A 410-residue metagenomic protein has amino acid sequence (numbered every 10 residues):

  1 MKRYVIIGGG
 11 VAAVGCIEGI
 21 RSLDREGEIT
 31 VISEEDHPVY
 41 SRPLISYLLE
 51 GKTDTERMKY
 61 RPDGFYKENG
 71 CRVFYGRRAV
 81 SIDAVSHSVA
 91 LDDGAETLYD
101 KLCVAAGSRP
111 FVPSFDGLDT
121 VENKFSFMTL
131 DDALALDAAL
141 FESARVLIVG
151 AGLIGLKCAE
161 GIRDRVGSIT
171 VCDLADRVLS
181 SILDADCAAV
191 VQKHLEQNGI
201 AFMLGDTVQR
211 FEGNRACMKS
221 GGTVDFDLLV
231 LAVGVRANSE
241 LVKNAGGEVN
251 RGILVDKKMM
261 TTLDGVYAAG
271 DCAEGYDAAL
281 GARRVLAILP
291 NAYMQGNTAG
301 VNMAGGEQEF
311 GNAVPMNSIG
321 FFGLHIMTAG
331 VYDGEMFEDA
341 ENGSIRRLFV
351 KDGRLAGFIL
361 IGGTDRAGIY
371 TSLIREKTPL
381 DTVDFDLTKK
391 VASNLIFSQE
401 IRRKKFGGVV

Functional and structural regions predicted by a protein language model:
K2, G9, S22, C272-G368: Mid-to-C-terminal Rossmann-like scaffold of FAD/NAD(P)H-dependent oxidoreductases
K2-C71, A159-I182, I369: Beta1-alpha1 glycine-rich phosphate/pyrophosphate-binding loop at the start of Rossmann-like nucleotide-binding domains
R3, V224-E248, F322-R402: C-terminal catalytic lobe of FAD-dependent flavoproteins
I6-I7, T97-G107, V149, V224-G234 (+2 more regions): Short hydrophobic core segments
K59, L153-Q209, N291-A292, F310-S318: Rossmann-like dinucleotide-binding cores of NAD(P)H-dependent redox enzymes
K67-D83, E196-F211: A conserved beta-strand/loop element that lines the FAD pocket in flavoprotein oxidoreductases
A106-R165: Glycine-rich dinucleotide-binding loop and its adjacent helix/turn
T120-F141, N214-C217, G222-T298, D386: FAD-site-proximal beta/loop scaffold in flavoenzymes
